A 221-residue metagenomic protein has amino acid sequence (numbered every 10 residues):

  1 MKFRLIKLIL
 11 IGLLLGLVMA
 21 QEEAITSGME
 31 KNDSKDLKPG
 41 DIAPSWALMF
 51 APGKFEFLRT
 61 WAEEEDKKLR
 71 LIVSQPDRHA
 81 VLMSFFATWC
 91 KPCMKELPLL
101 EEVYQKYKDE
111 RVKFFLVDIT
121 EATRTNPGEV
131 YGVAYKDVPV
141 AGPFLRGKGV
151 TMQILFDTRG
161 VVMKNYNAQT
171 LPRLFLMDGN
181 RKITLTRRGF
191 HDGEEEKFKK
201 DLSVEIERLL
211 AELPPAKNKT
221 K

Functional and structural regions predicted by a protein language model:
M1-I9: Bacterial N-terminal signal peptides that target proteins for export
L8-L17: Bacterial N-terminal signal peptides
A47-V81: A short beta-strand-turn-helix
L82-M83, F114, L174: Hydrophobic beta-strand anchors of alpha/beta hydrolase catalytic cores
M83-C90, I119: Aromatic-flanked redox-active Cys/Sec active sites in thiol-based oxidoreductases, especially the WC-centered
M94-G147, T158-K164: Structural microenvironment flanking redox-active thiols in thiol-disulfide oxidoreductases
G149-Q153, N167-F175: Structural micro-motif
L176-K221: Thiol-/selenol-based redox modules, centered on thioredoxin-like and closely related oxidoreductase domains
